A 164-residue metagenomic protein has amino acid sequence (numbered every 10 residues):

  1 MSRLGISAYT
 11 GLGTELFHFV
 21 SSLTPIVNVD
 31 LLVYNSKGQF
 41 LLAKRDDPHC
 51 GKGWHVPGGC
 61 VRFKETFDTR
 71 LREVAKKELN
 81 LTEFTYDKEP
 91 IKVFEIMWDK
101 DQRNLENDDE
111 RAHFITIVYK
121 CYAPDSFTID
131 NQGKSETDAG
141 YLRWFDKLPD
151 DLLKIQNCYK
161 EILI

Functional and structural regions predicted by a protein language model:
M1-D30, S36, D108-D109: Acidic, metal-coordinating catalytic segment for phosphate/diphosphate chemistry, firing primarily on the Nudix
R3-H18, F84-E89, K100-L105, I115 (+1 more regions): Small, basic N-terminal interaction modules of short regulatory proteins
V27-V29, G38, I115-I117, G140: Change "...and in nucleic-acid phosphodiester-cleaving endonucleases..." to "...and in nucleic-acid processing enzymes
V33-Y34, L42, C121: Conserved hydrophobic "DFG−1" position in protein kinase catalytic cores
Q39-L81: Conserved Nudix-box catalytic region and its N-terminal flanking loop in Nudix hydrolases and closely related
V61, A123, K147: Hydrophobic pocket-lining residues within nucleotide cofactor-binding pockets
N80-F127: Active-site segment of metal-dependent pyrophosphate-handling enzymes, primarily the Nudix hydrolase catalytic core
V118-K120, T128-I164: NUDIX/MutT-family hydrolases
